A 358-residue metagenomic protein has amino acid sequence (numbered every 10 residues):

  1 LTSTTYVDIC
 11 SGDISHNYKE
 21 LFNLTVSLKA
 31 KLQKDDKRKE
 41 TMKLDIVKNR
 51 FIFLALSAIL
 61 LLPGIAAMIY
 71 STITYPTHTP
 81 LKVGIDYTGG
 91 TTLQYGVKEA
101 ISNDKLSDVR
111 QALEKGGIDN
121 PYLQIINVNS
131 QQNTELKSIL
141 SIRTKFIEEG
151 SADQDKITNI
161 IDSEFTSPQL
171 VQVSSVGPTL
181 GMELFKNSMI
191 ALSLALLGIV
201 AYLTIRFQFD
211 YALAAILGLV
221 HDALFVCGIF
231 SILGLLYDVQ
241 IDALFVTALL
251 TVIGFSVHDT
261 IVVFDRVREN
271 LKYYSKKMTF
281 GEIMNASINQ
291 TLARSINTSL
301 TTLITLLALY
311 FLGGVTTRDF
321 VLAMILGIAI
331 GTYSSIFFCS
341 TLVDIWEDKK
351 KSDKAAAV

Functional and structural regions predicted by a protein language model:
L1-T4, D13, N17-V358: A structural signal for conserved, well-ordered secondary-structure elements that form binding/interaction cores
